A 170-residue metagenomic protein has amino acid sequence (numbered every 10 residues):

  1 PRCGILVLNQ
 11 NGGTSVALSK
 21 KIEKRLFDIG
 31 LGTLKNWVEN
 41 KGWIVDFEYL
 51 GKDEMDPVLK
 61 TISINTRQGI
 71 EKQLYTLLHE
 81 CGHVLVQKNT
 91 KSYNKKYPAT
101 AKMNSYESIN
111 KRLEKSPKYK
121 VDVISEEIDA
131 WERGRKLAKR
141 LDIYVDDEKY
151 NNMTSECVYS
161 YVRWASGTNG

Functional and structural regions predicted by a protein language model:
R2-E48, V58, D122-G134, R140-D142: A metal-dependent hydrolase signature that marks the N-terminal structural subdomain at the beginning of catalytic folds
S19-K24, G32-Q73, C81-K88, S92-K95: Active-site scaffold of zinc-dependent metalloenzymes
S63, A101-E107, S155-R163: Short alpha-helical interface elements
G69-E71, L113-I128, E132-G170: Long, well-structured alpha-helical subdomains associated with metal-dependent extracellular/ecto-lumenal hydrolases
C81-G82, K102-M103, W164, G170: Short, charged/polar low-complexity linear motifs in solvent-exposed/disordered segments
Q87-I128: Post-HEXXH active-site segment of zinc metalloproteases
